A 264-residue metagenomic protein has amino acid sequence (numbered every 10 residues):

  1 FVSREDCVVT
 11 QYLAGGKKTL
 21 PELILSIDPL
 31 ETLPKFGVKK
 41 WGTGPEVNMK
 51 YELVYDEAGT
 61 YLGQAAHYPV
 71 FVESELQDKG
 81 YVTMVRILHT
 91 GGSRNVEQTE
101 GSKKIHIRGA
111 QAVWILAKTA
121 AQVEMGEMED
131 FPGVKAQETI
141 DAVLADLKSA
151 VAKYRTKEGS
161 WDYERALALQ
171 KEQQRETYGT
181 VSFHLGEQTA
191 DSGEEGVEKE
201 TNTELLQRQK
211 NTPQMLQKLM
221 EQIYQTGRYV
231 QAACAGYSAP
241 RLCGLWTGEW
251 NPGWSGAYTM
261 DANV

Functional and structural regions predicted by a protein language model:
F1-V264: Aromatic-residue-lined binding/catalytic grooves and analogous aromatic/hydrophobic interfacial grooves in multimeric
